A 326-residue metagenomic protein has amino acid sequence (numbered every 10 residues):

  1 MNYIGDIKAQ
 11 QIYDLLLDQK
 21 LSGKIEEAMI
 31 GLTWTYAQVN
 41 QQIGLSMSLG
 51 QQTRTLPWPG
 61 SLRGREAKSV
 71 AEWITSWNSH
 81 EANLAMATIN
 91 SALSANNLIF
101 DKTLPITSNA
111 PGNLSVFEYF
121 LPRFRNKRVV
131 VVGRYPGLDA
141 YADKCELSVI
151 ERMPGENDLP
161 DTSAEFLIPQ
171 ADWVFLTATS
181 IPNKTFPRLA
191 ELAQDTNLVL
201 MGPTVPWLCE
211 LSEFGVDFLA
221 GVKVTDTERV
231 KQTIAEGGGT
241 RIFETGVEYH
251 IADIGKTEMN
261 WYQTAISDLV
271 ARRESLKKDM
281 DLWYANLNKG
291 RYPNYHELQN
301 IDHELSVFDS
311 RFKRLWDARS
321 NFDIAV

Functional and structural regions predicted by a protein language model:
M1-P136, I234, A252-T264, L269 (+4 more regions): Electropositive, gly/pro-rich neighborhoods at or near active sites that engage anionic ligands
L84, L93-S94, V130-L167: Conserved mixed alpha/beta catalytic, RNA-binding, or beta-rich assembly cores of soluble enzyme, regulatory
P111-F117, M153-S163, I181-N183: Active-site glycine-rich loop that binds ribose-phosphate moieties when present
F124, Y141-A142, L167-P169, A190-D195: Short, conserved loop/helix-junction motifs that constitute active-site signature segments in enzyme catalytic cores
V130, W173-T177, V199: Structural motif
K144-V149, L192-L200: Short beta-strand/loop segments at the ligand-binding rim of alpha/beta enzyme cores
V199-Q263: C-terminal functional extensions of proteins
W283-Y295: Charged, low-complexity interaction regions
